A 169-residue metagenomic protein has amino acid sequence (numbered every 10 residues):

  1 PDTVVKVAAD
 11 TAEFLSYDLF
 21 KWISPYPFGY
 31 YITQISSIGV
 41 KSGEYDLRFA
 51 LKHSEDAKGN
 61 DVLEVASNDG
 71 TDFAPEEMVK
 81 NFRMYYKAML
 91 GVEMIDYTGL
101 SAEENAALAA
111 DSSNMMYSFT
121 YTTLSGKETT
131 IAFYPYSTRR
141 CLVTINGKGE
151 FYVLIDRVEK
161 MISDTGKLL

Functional and structural regions predicted by a protein language model:
P1-L169: Soluble, acidic/polar mature domains that operate outside membranes
